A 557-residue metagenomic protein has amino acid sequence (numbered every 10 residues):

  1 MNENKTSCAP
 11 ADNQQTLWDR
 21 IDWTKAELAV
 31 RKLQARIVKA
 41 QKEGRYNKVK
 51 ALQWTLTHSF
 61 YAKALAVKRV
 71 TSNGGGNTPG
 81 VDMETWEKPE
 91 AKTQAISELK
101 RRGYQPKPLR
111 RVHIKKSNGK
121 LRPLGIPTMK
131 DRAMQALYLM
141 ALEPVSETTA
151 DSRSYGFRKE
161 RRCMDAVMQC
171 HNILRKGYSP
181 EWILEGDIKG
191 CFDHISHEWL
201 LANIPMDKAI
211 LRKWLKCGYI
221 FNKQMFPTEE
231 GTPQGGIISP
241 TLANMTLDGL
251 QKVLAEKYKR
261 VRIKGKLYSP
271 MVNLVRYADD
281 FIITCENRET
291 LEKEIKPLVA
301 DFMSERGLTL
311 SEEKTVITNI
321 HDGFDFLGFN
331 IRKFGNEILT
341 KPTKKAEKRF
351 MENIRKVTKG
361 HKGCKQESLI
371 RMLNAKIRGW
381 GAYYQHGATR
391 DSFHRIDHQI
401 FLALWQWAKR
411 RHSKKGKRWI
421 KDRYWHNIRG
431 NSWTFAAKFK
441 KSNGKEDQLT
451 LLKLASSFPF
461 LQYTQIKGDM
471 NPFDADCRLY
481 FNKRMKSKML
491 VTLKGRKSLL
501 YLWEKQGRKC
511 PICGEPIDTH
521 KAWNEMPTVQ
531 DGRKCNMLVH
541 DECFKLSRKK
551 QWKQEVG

Functional and structural regions predicted by a protein language model:
T16-G75, M140-G156: Charged boundary/loop elements
V67-V70, A95-K120, M129, A133-L142 (+2 more regions): Reverse-transcriptase-like RNA-dependent polymerase core
E98, R102, T149-R153, R158 (+2 more regions): Conserved polymerase palm-domain catalytic core
N222, R306-W380: A conserved non-catalytic segment of reverse transcriptases and RNA-directed RNA polymerases corresponding to the late
Q399-A403, A408-Y501, R508-K509, V556-G557: Extended C-terminal regions of large enzymes
L502-R508, R533-N536: Short metal-coordination and nucleic-acid-contact micro-motifs, chiefly zinc-binding Cys/His arrays
G514-Q554: Histidine-centered nuclease catalytic patch
